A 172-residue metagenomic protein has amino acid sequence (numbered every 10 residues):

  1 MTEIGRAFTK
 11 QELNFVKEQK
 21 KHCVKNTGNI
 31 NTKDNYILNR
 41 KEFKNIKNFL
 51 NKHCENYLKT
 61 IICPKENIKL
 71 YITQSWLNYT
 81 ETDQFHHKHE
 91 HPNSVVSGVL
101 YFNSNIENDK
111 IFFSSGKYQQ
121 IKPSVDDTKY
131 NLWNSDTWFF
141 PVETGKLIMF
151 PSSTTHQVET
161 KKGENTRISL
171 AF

Functional and structural regions predicted by a protein language model:
M1-E66, F85: Non-heme Fe(II)/2-oxoglutarate
P64-S75: A short coil-to-beta-strand element that immediately follows conserved catalytic motifs
N67-K69, E90-S94, K162-T166: A generic structural micro-feature
I72, S135, N165-S169: Short edge beta-strand segments in beta-sheet-rich domains
L77-M149, E159: Catalytic core of non-heme Fe(II) oxygenases with the double-stranded beta-helix
G98-L100, E164-F172: A short hydrophobic beta-strand segment most commonly corresponding to one strand of the jelly-roll/cupin
H156: Glycine-rich nucleotide phosphate-binding loop and flanking beta-alpha elements of Rossmann-like dinucleotide-binding
